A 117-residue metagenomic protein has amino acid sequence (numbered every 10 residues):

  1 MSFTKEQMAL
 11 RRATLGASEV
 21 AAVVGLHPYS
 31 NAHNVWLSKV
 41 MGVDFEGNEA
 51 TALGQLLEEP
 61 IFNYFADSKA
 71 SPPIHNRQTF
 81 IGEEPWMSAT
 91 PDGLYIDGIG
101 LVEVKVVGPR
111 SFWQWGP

Functional and structural regions predicted by a protein language model:
M1-L56: Charged, glycine-rich intrinsically disordered N-terminal tails and low-complexity linkers that flank
F45, T51-A52, I61-F62, A66-P117: Mg2+/Mn2+-dependent nuclease catalytic core
